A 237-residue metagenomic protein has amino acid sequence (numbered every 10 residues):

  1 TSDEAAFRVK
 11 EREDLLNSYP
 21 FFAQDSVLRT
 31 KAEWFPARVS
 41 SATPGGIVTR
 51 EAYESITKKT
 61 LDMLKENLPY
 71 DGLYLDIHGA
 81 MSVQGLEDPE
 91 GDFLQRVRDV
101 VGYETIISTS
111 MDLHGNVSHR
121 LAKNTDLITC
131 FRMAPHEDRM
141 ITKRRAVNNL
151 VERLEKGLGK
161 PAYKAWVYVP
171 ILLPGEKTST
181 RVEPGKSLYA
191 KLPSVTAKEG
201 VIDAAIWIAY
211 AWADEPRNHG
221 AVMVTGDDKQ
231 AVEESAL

Functional and structural regions predicted by a protein language model:
T1-M63: N-terminal glycine-rich anion-binding loop in soluble enzyme alpha/beta folds
L16-P20, T49-T57, E90, R139-K143 (+4 more regions): Generic structural signal for well-ordered, non-membrane alpha-helical segments in soluble metabolic enzymes
A37, S110, F131, T225-D227: Generic beta-strand/beta-sheet core signal
P44-G46, H78-V83, P135-H136, Y168-T178: Active-site-proximal beta-alpha loop/turn segments in soluble metabolic enzymes
R50-K58, K65-K156: Active-site histidine-anchored catalytic micro-motif
T125-C130, V167-I171, E215-A221: Short acidic (Asp/Glu) and glycine-rich catalytic loops that position anionic groups and cofactors
K143-A197: Conserved anion/nucleotide-ligand pocket segment
E176-L237: Hard-cation-handling environments
